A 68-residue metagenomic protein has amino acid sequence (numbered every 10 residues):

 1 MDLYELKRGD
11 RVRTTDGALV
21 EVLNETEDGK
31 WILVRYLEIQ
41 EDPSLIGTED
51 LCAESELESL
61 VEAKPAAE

Functional and structural regions predicted by a protein language model:
A18-E27: Short beta-strand-centered aromatic/proline hotspots
D28-G29, P43: Intrinsic-disorder/low-complexity loop/linker signature
I32-E38: SH3/SH3-like beta-barrel fold
I39-E68: Intrinsically disordered, low-complexity, charged/polar segments
